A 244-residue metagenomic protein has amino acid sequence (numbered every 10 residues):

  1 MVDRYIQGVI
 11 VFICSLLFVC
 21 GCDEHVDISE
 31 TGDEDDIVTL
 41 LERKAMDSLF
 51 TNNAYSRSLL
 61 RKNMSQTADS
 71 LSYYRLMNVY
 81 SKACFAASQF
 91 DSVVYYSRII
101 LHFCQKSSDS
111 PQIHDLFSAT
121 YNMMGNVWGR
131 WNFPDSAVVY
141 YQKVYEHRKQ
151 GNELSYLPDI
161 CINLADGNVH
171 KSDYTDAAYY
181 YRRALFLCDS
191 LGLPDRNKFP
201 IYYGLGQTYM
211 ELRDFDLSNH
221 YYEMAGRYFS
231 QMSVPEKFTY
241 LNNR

Functional and structural regions predicted by a protein language model:
M1-V9: Bacterial N-terminal signal peptides that target proteins for export
Y5, F18-V19: A subset of signal/propeptide-processing and intrinsically disordered low-complexity segments in secreted/extracellular
I10-L17: Bacterial N-terminal signal peptides
G21-R244: A "functional boundary" signal
